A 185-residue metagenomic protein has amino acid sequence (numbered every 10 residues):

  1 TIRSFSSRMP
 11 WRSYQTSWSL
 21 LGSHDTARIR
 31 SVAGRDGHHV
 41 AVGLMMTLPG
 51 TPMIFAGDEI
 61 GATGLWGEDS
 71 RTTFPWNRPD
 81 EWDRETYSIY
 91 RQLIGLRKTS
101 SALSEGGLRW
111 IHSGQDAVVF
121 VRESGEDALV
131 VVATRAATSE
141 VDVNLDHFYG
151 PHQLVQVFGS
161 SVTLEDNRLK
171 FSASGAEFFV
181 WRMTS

Functional and structural regions predicted by a protein language model:
T1-A33, T47-L48, E123: Glycan-recognition surfaces
H24, V32-H38, P49-I54, D58-S185: Carbohydrate-interacting/catalytic domains
A41-M45: Structural preference for long, well-ordered alpha-helical segments in enzyme cores
